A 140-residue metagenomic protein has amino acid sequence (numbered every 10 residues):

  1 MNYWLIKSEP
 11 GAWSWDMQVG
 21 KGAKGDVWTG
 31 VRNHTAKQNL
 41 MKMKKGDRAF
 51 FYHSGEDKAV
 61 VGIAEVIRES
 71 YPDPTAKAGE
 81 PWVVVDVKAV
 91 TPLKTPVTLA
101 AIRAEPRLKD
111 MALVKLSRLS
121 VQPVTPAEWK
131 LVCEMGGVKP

Functional and structural regions predicted by a protein language model:
M1-K45, E128, K139-P140: Compositionally biased, charged N-terminal/linker segments
K7-E9, V90, V124: Structured loops at beta-to-helix junctions and adjacent beta-edge loops in soluble globular domains
M17, P96-I102, C133-M135: Short, charged, solvent-exposed linker or helix-capping segments at domain edges/interfaces that act as flexible hinges
K42, K58, G79-P81: A generic structural micro-feature
Y52-K58: Short, charged beta-turn/beta-strand-edge "cap" motif at the junction between a beta-strand and an adjacent loop
G62-S120: Aromatic- and Lys/Arg-enriched surface recognition patch
V121-P140: Charged phosphate-binding loop/patch that engages nucleotide di/tri-phosphates or the phosphate backbone of nucleic
